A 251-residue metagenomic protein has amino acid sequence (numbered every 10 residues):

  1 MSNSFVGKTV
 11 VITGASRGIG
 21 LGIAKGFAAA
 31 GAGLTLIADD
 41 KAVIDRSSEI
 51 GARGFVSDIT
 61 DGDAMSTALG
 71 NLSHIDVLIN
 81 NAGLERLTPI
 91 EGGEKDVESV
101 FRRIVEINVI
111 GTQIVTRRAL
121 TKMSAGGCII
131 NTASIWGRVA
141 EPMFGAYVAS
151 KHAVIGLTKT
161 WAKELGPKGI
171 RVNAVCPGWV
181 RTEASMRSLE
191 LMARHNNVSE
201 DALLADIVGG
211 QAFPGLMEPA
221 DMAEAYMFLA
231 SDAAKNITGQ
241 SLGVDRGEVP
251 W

Functional and structural regions predicted by a protein language model:
T9, S16-R17: Conserved glycine-rich cofactor-binding loop
E85-R102, T121, M143-A146: Conserved mid-core segment of classical short-chain dehydrogenase/reductases
T116, S150, T158: Active-site helix of classical SDR
T121, K163-E164, K235: Alpha-helical segment proximal to the catalytic Tyr-Lys
S134: Residue(s) in the substrate-gating loop at a strand-loop-helix junction that position the organic substrate next
V139, Y226-M227, T238-W251: Short C-terminal tail/terminal secondary-structure segment of NAD(P)H-dependent dehydrogenase/reductase domains
G166, R171, I237-G239: Short, small/polar-rich loop/turn modules that mediate ligand/substrate recognition or access, typified
